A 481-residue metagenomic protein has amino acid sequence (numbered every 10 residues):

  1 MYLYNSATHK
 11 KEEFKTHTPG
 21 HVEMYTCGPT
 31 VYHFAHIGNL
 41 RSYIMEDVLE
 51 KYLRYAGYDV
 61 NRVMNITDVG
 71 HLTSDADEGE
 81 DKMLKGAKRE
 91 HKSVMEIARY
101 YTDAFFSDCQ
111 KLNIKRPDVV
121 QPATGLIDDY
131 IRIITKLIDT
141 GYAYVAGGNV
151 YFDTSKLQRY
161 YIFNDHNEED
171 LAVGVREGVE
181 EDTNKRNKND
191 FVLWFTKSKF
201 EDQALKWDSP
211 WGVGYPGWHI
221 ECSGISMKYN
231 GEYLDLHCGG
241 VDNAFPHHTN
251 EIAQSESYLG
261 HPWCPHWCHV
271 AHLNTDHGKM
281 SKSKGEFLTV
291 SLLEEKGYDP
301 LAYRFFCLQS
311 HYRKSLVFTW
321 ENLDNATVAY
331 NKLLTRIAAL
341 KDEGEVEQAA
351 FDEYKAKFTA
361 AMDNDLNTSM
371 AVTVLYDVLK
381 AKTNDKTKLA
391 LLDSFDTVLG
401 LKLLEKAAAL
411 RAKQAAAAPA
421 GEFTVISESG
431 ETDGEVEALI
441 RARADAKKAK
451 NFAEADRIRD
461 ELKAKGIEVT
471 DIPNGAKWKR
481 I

Functional and structural regions predicted by a protein language model:
M1-Y32, D47, F106-S107, I127-A339: Alpha-helical recognition segments enriched in aromatics with Gly/Pro capping that present substrate-recognition
T8-K11, H17-N113, V469, N474-W478: N-terminal, positively charged nucleic-acid-binding surface of large information/translation enzymes
R54, I138, K463: Anion (oxyanion) recognition and catalysis
G57-V60, K111-D118, A143-Y144, Y233 (+1 more regions): Surface-exposed helix-capping loop/turn segments at secondary-structure junctions
D59-N61, G141-G147, K382, E468-T470: Short, well-structured beta-strand/strand-turn elements
V63-G70, A98-F105, K115-Y130, G148-L157: Short, glycine/charge-rich beta-strand/loop segments that flank catalytic centers and engage negatively charged groups
K92-E96, F106-D128, R132, Y142 (+7 more regions): Non-catalytic interaction-recognition regions
K279-S281, F287-I481: Structural preference for alpha-helix termini/caps and helix-kink/transition segments
